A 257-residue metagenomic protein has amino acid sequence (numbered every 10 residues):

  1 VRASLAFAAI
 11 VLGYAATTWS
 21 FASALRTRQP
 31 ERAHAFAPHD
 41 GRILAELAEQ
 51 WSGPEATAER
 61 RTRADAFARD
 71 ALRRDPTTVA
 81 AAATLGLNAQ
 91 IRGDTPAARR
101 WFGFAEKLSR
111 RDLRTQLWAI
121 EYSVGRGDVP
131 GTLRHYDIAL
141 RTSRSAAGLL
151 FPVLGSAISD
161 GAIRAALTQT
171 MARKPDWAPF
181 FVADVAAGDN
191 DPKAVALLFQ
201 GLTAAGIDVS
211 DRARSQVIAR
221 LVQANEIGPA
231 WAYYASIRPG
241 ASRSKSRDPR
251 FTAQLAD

Functional and structural regions predicted by a protein language model:
A33, D70-A71, F104-A105, A139 (+2 more regions): Canonical positions in the second alpha-helix
A35-I43, P76, R110, R141-S145 (+3 more regions): Short coil turns that delineate tetratricopeptide repeat
I43, A81, T115, A146-L150 (+1 more regions): TPR alpha-solenoid repeat register
E46, T84-L85, W118, V153: Canonical tetratricopeptide repeat
R220-D257: Extracellular carbohydrate-recognition regions
